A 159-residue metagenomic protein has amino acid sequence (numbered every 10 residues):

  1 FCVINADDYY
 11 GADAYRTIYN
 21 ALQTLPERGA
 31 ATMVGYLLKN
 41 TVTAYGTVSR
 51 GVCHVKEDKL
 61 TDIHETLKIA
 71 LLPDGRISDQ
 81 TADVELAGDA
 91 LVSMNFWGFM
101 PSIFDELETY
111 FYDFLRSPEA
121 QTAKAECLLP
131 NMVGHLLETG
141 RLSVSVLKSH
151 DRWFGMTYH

Functional and structural regions predicted by a protein language model:
F1, A14, A21-T24, F111 (+2 more regions): Generic hydrophobic, helix-prone segments enriched in Leu/Val/Ile
F1-Y9: Short beta-strand-to-loop acidic/aromatic patch adjacent to the donor-nucleotide binding site
V3, M33-V34, V146: Structural beta-sheet core signal
A6, Y36, S149: Cofactor-binding loop segments of dinucleotide-utilizing enzymes, especially the Rossmann-like FAD- and NAD(P)+-binding
G11-W97, P101: Conserved core of the sugar-phosphate nucleotidyltransferase
K56-E57, I63, A70-H159: Conserved alpha/beta core of the MobA/IspD/sugar-nucleotide pyrophosphorylase nucleotidyltransferase superfamily
